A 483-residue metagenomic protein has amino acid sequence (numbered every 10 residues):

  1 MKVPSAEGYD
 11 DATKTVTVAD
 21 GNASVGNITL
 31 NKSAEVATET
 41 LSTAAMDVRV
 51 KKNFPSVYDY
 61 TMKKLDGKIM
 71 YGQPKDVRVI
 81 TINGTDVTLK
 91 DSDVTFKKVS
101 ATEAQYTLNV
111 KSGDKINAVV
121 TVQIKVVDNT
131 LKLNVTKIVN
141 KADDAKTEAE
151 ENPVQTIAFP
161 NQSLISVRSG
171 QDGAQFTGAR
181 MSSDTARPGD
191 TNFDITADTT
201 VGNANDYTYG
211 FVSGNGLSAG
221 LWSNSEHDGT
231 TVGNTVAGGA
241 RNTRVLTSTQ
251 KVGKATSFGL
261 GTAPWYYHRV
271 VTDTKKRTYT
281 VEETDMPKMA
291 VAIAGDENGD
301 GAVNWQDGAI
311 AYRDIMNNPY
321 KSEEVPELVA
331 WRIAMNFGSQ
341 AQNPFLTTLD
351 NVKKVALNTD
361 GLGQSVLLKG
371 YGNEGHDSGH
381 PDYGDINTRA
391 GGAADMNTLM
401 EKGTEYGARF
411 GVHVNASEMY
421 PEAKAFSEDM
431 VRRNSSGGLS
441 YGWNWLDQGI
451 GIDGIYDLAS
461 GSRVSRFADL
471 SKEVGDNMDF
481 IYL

Functional and structural regions predicted by a protein language model:
V3-T15: A short, solvent-exposed loop/turn motif at the edges and junctions of modular extracellular/periplasmic domains
T13-T17, T121-Q123: Beta-strand-rich interaction surfaces with strong enrichment in secreted/lumenal proteins
T15-V36: Extracellular beta-sheet/turn segments enriched in Thr/Pro/Gly and aliphatic residues
S24, T359-L362, D476-N477, Y482: Short loop/turn motifs at secondary-structure junctions
A37-S365: Carbohydrate-recognition beta-sandwich/jelly-roll modules in extracellular/periplasmic carbohydrate-active proteins
E323-R466: Aromatic-lined carbohydrate-binding/catalytic grooves of carbohydrate-active enzymes
A459-L483: Catalytic grooves of carbohydrate-active enzymes
